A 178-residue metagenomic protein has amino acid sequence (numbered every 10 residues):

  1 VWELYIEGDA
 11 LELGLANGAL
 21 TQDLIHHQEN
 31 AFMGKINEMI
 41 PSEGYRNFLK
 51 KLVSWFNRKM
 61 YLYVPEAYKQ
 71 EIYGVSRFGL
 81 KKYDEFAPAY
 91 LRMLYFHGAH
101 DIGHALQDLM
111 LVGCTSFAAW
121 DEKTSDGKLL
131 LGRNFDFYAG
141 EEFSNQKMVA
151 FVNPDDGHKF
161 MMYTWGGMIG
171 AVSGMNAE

Functional and structural regions predicted by a protein language model:
V1-E178: N-terminal mature-domain region immediately after signal-peptide cleavage in secreted/organellar precursors
